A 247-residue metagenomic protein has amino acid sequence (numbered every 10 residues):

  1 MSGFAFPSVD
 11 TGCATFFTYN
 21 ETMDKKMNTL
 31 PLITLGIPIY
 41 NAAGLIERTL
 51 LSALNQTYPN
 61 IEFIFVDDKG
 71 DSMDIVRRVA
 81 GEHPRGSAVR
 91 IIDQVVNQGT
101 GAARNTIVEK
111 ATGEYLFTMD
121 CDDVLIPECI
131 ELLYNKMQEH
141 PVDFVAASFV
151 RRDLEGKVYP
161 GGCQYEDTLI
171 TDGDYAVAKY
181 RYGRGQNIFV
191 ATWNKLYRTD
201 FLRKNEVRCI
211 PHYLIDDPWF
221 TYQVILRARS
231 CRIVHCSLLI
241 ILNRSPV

Functional and structural regions predicted by a protein language model:
D10-S52: N-proximal low-complexity "stem/linker" segments adjacent to membrane-targeting elements
L50-D93: Acidic donor-binding segment of Leloir-type glycosyltransferases
Q94-A111, C121: Glycine-rich, basic loop-to-helix element that forms the pyrophosphate-binding segment of sugar-nucleotide handling
L116: Short aromatic/hydrophobic "clamp" motif used to bind/position activated sugar donors
C121-V234, N243-V247: Donor-binding/catalytic cores of nucleotide-activated saccharide and glycerol-phosphate transferases/polymerases
